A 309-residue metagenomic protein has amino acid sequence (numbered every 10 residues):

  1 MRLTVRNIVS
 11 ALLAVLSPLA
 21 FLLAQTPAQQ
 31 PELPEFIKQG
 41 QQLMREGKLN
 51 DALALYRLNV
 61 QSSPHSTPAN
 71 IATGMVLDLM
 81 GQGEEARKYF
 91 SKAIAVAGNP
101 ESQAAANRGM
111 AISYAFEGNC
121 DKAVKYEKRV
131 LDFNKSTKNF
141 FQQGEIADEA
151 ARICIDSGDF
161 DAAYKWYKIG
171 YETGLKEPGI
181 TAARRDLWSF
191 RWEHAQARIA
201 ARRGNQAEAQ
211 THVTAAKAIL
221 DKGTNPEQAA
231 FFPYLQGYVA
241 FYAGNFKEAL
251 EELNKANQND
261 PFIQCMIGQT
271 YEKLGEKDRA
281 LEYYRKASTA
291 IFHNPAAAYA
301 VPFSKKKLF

Functional and structural regions predicted by a protein language model:
Q30, P64, G98-E101, K135 (+3 more regions): Short coil turns that delineate tetratricopeptide repeat
E32-L58, S62, V239: Alpha-helical segment of the N-proximal tetratricopeptide repeat
P34, P68, S102-A105, E145 (+4 more regions): Start-of-helix register in tetratricopeptide repeats
Q41, M75, I112, R152 (+5 more regions): Residue-level recognition of tetratricopeptide repeat
R45-E46, L79-M80, F116, E149 (+5 more regions): Register position in tetratricopeptide repeats
L58-N59, K92-V96, V130, G170 (+3 more regions): Canonical positions in the second alpha-helix
A72, A105-G109, Q142, E149 (+4 more regions): Canonical tetratricopeptide repeat
